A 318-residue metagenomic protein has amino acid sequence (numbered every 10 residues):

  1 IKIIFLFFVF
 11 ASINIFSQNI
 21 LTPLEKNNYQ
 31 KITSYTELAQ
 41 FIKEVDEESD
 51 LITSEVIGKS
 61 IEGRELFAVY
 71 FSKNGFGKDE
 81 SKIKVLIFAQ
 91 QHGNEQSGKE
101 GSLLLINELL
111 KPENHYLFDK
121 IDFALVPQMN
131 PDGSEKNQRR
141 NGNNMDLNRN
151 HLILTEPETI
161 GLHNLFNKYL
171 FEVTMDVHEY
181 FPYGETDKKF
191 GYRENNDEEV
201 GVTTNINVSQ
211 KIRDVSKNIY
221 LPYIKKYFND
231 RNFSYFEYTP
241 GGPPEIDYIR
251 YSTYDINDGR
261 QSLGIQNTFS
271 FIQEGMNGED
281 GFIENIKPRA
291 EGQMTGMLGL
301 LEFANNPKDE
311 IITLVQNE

Functional and structural regions predicted by a protein language model:
I1-I13: Sec-dependent N-terminal signal peptides
Q18-E318: Structured catalytic-domain cores with a bias toward divalent-metal coordination
